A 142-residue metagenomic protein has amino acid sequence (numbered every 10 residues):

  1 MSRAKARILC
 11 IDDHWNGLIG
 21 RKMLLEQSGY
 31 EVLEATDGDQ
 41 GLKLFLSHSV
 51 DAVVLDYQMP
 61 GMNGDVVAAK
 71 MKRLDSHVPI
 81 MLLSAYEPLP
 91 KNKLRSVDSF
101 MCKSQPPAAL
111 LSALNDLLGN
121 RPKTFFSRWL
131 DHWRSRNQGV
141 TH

Functional and structural regions predicted by a protein language model:
D12, D56: Active-site residues of response regulator receiver
W15-L33: Two-component/phosphorelay signaling modules centered on CheY-like receiver
T36-Q40, N63-V67: Acidic catalytic/metal-coordinating carboxylates
H48-V54: Active-site beta3 strand of CheY-like receiver
M59: Receiver (REC) domain active-site loop signature in two-component systems and cognate sites in sensor histidine kinases
V66, Y86-S112: Alpha4 helix (beta4-alpha4-beta5 surface) of REC/receiver domains from two-component response regulators
R121-H142: CheY-like receiver
